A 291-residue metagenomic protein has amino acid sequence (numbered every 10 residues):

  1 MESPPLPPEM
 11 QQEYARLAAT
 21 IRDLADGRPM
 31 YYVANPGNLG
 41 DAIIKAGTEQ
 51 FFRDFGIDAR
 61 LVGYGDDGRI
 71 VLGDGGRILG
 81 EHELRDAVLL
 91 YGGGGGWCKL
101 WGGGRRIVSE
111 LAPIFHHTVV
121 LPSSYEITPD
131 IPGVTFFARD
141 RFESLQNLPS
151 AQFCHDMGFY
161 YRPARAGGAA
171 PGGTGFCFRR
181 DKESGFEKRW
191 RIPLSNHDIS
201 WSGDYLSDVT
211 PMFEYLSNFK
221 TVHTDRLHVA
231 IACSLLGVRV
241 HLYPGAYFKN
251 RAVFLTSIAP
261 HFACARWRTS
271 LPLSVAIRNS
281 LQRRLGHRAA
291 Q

Functional and structural regions predicted by a protein language model:
M1-Q291: Active-site anion-handling motifs in enzyme catalytic cores
